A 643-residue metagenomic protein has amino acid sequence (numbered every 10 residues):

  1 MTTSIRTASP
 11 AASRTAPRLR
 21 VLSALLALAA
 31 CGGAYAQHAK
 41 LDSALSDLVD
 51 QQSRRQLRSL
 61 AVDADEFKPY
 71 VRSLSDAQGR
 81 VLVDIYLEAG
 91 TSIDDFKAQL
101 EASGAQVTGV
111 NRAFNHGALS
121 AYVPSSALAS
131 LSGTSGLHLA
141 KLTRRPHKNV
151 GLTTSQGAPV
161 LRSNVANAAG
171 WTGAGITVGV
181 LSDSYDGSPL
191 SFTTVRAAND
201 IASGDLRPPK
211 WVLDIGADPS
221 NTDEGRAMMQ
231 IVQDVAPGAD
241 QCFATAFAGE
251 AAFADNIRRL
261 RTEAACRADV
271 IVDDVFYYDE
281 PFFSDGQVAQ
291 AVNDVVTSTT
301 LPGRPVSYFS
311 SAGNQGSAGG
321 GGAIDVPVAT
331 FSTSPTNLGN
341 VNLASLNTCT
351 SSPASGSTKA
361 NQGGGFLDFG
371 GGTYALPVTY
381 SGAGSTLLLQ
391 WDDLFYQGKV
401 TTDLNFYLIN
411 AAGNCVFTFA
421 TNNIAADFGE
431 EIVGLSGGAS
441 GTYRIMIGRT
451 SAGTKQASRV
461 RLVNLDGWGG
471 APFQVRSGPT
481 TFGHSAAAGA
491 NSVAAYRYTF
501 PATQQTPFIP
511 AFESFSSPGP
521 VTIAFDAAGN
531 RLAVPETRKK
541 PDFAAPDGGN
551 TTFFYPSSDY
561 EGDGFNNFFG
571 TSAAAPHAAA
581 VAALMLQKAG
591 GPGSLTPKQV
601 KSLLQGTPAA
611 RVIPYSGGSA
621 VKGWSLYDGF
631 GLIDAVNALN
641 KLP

Functional and structural regions predicted by a protein language model:
S23-A30: Bacterial N-terminal signal peptides
G33-T222, A227-D234, D273, F282 (+5 more regions): Autoinhibitory N-terminal propeptides
N167-G173, M229-P237, G249-D273, F283-S311 (+9 more regions): Mature extracellular/periplasmic domains of secretome proteins
W171-G175, D183-R226, G319-G320, P327-T348 (+5 more regions): Active-site core segment of subtilase-fold serine proteases
D183-D186, I201-D279, Q397, N405 (+2 more regions): Subtilisin-like peptidase catalytic core
A312, Q390-D393, I445-T454: Short beta-strand-plus-loop segments that form exposed binding edges in beta-rich domains
V378, S385-T418, G441-Y443, P546-A620: Hydrolase catalytic cores
N405, A412-N423, P501-P507, F512-A573: Catalytic-core environment of secreted peptidases
